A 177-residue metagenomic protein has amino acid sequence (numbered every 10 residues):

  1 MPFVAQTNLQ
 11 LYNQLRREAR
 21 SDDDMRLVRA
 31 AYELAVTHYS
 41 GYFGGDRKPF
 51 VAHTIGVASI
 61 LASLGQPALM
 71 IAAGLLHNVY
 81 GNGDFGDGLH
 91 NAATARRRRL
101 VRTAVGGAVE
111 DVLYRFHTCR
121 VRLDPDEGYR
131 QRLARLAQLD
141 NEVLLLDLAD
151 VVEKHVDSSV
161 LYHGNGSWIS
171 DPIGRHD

Functional and structural regions predicted by a protein language model:
M1-D177: Active-site helical microenvironments for divalent-metal-assisted chemistry
